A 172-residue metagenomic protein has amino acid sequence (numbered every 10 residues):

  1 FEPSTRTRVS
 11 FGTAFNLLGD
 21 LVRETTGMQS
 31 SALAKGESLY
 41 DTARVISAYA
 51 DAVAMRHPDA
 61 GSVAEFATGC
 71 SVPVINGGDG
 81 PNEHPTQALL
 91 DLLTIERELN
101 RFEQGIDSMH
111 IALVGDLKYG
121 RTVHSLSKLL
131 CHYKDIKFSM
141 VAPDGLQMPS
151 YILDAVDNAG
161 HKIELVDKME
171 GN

Functional and structural regions predicted by a protein language model:
F1-T13, R97-N172: Glycine-rich phosphate/diphosphate-binding loop of Rossmann-like nucleotide-binding domains
S4-E96: Phosphate/diphosphate ligand-binding glycine-rich loop within oxidoreductases
